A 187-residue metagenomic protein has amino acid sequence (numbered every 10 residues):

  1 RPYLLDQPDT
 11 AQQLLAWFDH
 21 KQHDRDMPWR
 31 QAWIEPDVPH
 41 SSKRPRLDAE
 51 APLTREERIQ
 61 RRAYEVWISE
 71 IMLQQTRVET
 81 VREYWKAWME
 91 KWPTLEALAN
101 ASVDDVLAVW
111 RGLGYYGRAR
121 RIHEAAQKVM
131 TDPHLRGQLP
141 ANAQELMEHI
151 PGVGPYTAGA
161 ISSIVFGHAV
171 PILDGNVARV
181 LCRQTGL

Functional and structural regions predicted by a protein language model:
R1-H149, A160, I164, Q184: N-terminal polyanion-binding entry modules of DNA glycosylases/AP lyases and select other DNA-binding proteins
P151, S163-L187: Phosphate-backbone recognition surface of nucleic-acid-processing proteins
